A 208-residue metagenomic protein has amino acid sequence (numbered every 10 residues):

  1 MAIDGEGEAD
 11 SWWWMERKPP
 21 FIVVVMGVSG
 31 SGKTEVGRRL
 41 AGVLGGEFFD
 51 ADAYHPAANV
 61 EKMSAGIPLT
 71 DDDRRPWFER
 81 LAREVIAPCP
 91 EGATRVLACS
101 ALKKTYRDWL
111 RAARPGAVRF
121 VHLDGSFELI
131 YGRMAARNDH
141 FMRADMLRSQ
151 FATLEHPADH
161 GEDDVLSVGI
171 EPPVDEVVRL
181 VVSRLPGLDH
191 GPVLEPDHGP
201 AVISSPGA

Functional and structural regions predicted by a protein language model:
M1-F21: Extreme N-terminal, non-catalytic leader segments that precede Walker-type/kinase nucleotide-binding cores
V25: Hydrophobic anchor at the beta1->P-loop junction of P-loop NTPases
S29: The conserved Walker
K33: Conserved lysine of the Walker
R38-A82: Conserved substrate/cofactor phosphate-moiety recognition/catalytic segment in nucleotide-dependent phosphotransferases
D72-P115, L123: Glycine-rich phosphate-binding loop used to anchor ATP phosphates in small-molecule kinases, encompassing both
R114-R133, V168: Conserved phosphate-donor/acceptor-positioning beta-strand/loop module used by diverse small-molecule
N138-L180: Small-molecule kinase domains that catalyze NTP-dependent phosphoryl transfer to phosphate-bearing small molecules
